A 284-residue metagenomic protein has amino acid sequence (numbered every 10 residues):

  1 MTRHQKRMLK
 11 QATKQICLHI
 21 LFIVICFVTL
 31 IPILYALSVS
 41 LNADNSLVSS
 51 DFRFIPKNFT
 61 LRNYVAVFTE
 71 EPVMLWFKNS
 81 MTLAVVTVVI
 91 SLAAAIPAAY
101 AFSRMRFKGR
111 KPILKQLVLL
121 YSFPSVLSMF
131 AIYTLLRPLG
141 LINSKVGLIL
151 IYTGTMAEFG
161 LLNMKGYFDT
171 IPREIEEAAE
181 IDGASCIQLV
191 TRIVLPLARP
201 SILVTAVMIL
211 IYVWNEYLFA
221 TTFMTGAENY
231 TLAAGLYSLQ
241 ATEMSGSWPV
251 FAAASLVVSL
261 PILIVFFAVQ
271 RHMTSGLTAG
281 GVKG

Functional and structural regions predicted by a protein language model:
M1-H4: N-terminal Lys/Arg-rich, disordered targeting/topogenic segments
K6-K10, K14-G284: A structural signal for multi-pass alpha-helical bundles of membrane permease subunits that mediate small-molecule
